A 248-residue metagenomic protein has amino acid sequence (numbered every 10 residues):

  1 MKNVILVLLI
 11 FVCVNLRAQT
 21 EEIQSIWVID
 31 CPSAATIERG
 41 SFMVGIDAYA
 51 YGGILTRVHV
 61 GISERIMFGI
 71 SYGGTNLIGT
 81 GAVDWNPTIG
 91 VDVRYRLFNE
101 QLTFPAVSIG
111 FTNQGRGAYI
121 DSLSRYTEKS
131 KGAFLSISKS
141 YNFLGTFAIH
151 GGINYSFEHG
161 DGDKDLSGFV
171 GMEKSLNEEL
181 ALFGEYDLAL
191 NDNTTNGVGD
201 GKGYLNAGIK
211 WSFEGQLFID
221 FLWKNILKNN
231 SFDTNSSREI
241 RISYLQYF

Functional and structural regions predicted by a protein language model:
N3-V14: Sec-dependent N-terminal signal peptides
Q19-I149, I153-E158, E173-F248: Transmembrane beta-barrel domains of Gram-negative outer membranes and organellar outer membranes
